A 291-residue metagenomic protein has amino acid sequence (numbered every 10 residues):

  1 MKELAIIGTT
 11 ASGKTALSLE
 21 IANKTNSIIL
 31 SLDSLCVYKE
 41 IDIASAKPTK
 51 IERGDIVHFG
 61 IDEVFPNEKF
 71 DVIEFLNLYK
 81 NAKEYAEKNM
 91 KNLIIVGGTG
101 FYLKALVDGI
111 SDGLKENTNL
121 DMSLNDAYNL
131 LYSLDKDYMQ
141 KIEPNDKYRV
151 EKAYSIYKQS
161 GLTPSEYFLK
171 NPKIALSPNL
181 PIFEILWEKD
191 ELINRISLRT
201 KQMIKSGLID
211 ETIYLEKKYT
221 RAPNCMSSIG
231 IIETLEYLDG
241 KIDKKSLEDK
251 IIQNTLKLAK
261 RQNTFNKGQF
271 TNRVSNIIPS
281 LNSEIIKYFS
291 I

Functional and structural regions predicted by a protein language model:
M1-I291: Phosphate/pyrophosphate-binding catalytic cores of soluble transferases and nucleic-acid-acting enzymes
